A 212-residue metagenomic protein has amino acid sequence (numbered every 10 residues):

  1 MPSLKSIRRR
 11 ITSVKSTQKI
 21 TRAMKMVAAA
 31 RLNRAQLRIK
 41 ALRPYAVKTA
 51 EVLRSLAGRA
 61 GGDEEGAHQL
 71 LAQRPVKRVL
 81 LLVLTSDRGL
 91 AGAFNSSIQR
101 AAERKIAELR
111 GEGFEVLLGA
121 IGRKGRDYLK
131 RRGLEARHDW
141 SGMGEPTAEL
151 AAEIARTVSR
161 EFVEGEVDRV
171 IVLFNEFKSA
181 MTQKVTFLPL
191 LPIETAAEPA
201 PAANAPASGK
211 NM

Functional and structural regions predicted by a protein language model:
M1-M212: C-terminal beta-strand-loop-alpha-helix "lid" module of Rossmann-like NAD(P)-dependent dehydrogenases
